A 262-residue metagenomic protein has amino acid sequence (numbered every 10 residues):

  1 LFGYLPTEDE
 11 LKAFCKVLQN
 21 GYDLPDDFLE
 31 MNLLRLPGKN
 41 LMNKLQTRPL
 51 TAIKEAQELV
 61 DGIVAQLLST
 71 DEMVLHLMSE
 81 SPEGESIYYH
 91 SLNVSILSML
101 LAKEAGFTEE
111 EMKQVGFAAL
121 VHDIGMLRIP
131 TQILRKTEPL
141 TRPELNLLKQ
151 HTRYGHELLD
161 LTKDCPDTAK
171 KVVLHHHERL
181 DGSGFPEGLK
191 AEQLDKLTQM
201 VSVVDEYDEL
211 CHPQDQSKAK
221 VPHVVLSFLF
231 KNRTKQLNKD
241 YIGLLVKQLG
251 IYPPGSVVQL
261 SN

Functional and structural regions predicted by a protein language model:
L1-S81, E85-S86: Non-catalytic interface/linker regions that flank or bridge core catalytic/transmembrane domains
K39, D61-L68, E72, M78 (+4 more regions): Amphipathic, well-packed alpha-helical segments that form the structural scaffold of globular domains
V74-S79, P130-K136: A short small-residue
E85-V115, Y154, A191-Q193: Alpha-helical phosphate/pyrophosphate-handling elements in metalloenzyme active cores
V94, Q114-P130, K136, L140-E157 (+3 more regions): Alpha-helical scaffolding flanking metal-ion-dependent phosphate/phosphodiester catalytic sites
L245-V246: Alpha-helical interaction/regulatory segments in DNA maintenance proteins
